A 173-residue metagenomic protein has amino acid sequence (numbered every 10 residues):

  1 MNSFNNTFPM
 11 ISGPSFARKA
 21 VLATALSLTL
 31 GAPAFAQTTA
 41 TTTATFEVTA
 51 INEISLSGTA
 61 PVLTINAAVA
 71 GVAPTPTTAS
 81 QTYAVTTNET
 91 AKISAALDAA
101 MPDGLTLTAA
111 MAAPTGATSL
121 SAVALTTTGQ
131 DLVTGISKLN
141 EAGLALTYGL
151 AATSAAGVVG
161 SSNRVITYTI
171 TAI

Functional and structural regions predicted by a protein language model:
S3-L22: Bacterial N-terminal signal peptides that target proteins for export
N5, P14, T29, T82 (+1 more regions): Serine/proline-rich low-complexity intrinsically disordered segments, especially terminal tails, linkers
I11-S12, L30, P74, G157: Helix-centric, low-specificity signal for extended rod-like, repetitive segments
P14-S15, P33, G160: General helical secondary-structure elements
K19, A32-A36: Sec/Tat signal peptide C-region and signal peptidase I cleavage site
L22-A23, Y168: General helical structural elements
T24-P33: Hydrophobic core
Q37-L120, L125-I173: N-terminal small/polar-rich segments of proteins
